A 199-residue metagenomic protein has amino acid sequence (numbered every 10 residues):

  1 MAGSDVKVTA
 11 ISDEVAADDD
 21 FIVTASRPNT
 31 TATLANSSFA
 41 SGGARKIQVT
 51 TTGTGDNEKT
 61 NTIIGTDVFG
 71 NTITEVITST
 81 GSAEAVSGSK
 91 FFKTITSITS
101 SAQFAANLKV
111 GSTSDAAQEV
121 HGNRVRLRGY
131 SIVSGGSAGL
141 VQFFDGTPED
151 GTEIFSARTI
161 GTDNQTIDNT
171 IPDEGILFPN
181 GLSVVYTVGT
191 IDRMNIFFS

Functional and structural regions predicted by a protein language model:
M1-S199: Surface-exposed, low-hydrophobicity beta-strand/loop segments enriched in small/polar/acidic residues
